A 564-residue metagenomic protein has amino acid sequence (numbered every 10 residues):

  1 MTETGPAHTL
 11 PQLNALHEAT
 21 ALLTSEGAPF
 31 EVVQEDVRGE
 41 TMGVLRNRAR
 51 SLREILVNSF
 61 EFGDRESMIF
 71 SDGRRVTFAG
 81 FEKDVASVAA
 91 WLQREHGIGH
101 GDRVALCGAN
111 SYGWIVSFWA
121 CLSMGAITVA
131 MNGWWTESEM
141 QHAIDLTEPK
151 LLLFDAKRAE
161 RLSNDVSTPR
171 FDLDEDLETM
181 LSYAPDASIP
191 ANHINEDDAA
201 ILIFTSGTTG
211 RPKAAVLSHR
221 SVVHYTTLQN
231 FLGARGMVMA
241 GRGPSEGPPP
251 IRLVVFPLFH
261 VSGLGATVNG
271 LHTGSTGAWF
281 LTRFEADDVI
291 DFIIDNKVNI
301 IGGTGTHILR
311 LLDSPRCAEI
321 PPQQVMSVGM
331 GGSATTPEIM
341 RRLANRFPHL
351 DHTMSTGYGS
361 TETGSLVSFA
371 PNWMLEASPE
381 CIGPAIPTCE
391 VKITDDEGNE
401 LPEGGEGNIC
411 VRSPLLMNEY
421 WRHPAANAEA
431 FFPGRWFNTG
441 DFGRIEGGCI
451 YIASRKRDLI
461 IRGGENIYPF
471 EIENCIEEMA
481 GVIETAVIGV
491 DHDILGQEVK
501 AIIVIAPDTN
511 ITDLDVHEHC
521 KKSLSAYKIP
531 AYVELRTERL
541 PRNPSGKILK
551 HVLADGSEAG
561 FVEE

Functional and structural regions predicted by a protein language model:
V33-R38, D72, K157-E196, R211-P212 (+2 more regions): ANL superfamily adenylate-forming
D64, D186-F204, G210-R211, G241-I251: Conserved pre-ATP/AMP-binding loop-to-beta segment of ANL
R74-V76, A89-W135, N466: Conserved AMP-binding/adenylate-forming
T77-A79, A200-L228: Conserved AMP-binding A3 loop
W135, L152, I301, S413 (+6 more regions): AMP-binding/adenylate-forming catalytic core of the ANL superfamily
V223-I251, F259-N299, S314: Conserved AMP-binding/adenylation subdomain of ANL enzymes
V298-G303, L312-A377, E390: Gly/Ser/Thr-rich phosphate-binding loop
P384-T388, N399-A430, I467, G560: Conserved ATP/PPi-binding loop(s) of AMP-dependent carboxylate-activating enzymes
